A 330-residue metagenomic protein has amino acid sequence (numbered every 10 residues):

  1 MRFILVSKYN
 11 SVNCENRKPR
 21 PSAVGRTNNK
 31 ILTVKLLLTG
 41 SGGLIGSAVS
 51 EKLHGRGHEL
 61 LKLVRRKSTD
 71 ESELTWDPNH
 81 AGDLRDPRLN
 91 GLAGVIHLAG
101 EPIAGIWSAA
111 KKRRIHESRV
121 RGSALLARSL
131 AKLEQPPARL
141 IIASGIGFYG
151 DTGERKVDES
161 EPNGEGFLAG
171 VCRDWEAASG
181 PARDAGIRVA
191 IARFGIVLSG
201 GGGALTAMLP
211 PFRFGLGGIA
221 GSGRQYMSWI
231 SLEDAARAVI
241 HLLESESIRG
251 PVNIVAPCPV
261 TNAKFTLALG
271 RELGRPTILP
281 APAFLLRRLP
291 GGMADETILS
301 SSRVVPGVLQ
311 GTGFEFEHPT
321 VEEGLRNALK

Functional and structural regions predicted by a protein language model:
L36-R56: N-terminal Rossmann NAD(P)H-binding glycine-rich loop of SDR-like oxidoreductase domains
S68, S72-L125: NAD(P)H-binding glycine-rich loop region in Rossmannoid oxidoreductase-like domains and their noncatalytic homologs
A124-G166: Conserved Rossmann-fold NAD(P)-dependent oxidoreductase catalytic core, especially the SDR/UDP-sugar
E165-V189: Active-site Tyr-X1-5-Lys
R173, A185-I187, L198-A207, L242-V252: Glycine/proline-rich active-site loop of Rossmann-fold NAD(P)-dependent oxidoreductases
L209-G217, Q225-V260: Alpha-helical substrate-binding/gating segment
S245-G292, R326-K330: Mid/C-terminal beta-alpha module of Rossmann-like enzyme folds, strongest in SDR-family dehydrogenases/epimerases
D295-K330: C-terminal amphipathic/interface module of NAD(P)-dependent oxidoreductases and related NAD-binding regulators
